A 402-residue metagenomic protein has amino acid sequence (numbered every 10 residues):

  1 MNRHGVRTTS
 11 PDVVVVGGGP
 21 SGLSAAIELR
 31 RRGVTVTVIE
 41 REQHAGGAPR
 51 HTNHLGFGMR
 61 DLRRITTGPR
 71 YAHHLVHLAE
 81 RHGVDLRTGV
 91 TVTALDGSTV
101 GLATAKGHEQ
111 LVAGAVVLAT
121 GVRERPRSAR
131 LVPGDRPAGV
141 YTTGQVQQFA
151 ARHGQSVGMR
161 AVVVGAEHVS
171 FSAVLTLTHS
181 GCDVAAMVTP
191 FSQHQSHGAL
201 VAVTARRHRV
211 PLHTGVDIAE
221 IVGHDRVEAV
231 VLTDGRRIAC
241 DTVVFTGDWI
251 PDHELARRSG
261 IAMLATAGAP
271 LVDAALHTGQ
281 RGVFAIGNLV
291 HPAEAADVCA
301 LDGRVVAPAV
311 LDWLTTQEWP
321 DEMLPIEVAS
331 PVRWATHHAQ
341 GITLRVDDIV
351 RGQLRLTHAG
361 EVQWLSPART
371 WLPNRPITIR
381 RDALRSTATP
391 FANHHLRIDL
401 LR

Functional and structural regions predicted by a protein language model:
M1-D12, R32, T66, T88 (+1 more regions): Rossmann-like nucleotide/phosphate-binding core characteristic of flavoprotein oxidoreductases
P11-R70, H74, L78, V157-L200 (+1 more regions): Beta1-alpha1 glycine-rich phosphate/pyrophosphate-binding loop at the start of Rossmann-like nucleotide-binding domains
V14-V16, I39, L111-G121, C240-G247: Short hydrophobic core segments
H74-L102, T178-R257, A262-M263, H338-D347 (+1 more regions): A Rossmann-like FAD-binding core segment of flavoenzymes
T120-V132, I250-G260: Flavin (primarily FAD) binding-site architecture
R125-A161, A166-F171, T266-A275: Glycine-rich dinucleotide-binding loop and its adjacent helix/turn
V140-A150, T242-A293: FAD-site-proximal beta/loop scaffold in flavoenzymes
I286-P331: A conserved FAD-binding loop/helix module that cradles the flavin
